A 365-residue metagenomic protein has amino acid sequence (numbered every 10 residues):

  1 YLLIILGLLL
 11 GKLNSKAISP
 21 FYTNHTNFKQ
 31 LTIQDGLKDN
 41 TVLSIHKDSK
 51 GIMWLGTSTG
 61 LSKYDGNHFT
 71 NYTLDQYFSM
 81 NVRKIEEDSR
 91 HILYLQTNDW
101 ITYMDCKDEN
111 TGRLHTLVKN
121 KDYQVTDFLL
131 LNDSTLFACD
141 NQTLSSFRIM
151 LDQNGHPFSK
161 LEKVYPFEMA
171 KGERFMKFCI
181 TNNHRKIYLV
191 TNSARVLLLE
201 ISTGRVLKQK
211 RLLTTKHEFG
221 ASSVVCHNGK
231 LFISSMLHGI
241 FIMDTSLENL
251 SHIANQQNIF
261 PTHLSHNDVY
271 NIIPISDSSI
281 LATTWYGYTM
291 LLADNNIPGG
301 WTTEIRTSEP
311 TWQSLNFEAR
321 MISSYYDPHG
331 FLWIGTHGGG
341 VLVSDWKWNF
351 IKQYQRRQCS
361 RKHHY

Functional and structural regions predicted by a protein language model:
Y1-Y365: Carboxylate-rich, polar loop motifs that coordinate divalent cations or form catalytic acidic clusters
